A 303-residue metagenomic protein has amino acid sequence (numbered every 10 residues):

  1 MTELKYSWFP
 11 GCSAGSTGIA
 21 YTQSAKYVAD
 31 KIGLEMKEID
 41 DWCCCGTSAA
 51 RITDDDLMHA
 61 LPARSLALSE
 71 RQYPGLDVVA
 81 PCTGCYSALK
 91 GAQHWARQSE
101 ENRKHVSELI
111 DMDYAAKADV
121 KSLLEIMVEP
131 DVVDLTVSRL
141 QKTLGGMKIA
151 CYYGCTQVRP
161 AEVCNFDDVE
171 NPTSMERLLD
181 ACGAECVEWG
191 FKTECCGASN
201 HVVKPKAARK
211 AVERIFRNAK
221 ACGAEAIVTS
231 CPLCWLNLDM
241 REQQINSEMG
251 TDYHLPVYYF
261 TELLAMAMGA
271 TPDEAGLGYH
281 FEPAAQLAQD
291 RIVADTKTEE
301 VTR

Functional and structural regions predicted by a protein language model:
M1-R303: Iron-sulfur cluster-binding electron-transfer modules in prokaryotic oxidoreductases
